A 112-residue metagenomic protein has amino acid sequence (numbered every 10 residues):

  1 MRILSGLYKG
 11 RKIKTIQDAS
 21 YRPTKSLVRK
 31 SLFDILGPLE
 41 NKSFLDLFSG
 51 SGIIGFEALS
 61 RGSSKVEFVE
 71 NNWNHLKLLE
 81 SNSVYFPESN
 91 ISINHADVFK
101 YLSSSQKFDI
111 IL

Functional and structural regions predicted by a protein language model:
M1-L112: Class I S-adenosyl-L-methionine-dependent methyltransferase catalytic core
